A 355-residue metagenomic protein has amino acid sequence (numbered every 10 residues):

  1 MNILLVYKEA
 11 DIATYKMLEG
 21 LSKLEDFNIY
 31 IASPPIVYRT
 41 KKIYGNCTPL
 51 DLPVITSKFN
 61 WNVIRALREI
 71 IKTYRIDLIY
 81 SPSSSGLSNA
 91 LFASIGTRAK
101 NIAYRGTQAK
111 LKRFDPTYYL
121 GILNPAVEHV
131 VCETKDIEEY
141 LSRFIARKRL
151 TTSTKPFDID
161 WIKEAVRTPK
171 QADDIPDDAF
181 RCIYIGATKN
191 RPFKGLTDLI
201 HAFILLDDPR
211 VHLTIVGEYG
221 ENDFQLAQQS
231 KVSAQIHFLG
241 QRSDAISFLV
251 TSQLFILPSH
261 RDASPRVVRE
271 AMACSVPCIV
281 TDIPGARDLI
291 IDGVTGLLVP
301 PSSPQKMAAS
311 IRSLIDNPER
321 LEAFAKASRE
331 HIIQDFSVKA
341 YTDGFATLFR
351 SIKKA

Functional and structural regions predicted by a protein language model:
L4-V6, D174-K194, I200-F203: Conserved donor-binding/catalytic core segment of Leloir-type glycosyltransferases
I12-E19, N190-L205, R269, Q305: A conserved mid-protein helix/loop that constitutes part of the nucleotide-sugar donor-binding site
A32-V37, I185-K189, H212-F224: Glycosyltransferase donor-sugar binding loop
S81-L87, R105: Short His-centered aromatic/hydrophobic patch
Q241, H260: Aromatic "clamp/platform" in nucleotide-sugar-dependent glycosyltransferases that forms part of the donor/acceptor
P277-V280: Short hydrophobic beta-strand element within catalytic cores of glycosyltransferases and related nucleotide-activated
D292-G293, L297-P304, S313-E319: Conserved acidic donor-binding segment of nucleotide-sugar-dependent glycosyltransferases
K306, S313, R320-D335, Y341-T347: A short, well-ordered alpha-helix in the C-terminal region of glycosyltransferases
